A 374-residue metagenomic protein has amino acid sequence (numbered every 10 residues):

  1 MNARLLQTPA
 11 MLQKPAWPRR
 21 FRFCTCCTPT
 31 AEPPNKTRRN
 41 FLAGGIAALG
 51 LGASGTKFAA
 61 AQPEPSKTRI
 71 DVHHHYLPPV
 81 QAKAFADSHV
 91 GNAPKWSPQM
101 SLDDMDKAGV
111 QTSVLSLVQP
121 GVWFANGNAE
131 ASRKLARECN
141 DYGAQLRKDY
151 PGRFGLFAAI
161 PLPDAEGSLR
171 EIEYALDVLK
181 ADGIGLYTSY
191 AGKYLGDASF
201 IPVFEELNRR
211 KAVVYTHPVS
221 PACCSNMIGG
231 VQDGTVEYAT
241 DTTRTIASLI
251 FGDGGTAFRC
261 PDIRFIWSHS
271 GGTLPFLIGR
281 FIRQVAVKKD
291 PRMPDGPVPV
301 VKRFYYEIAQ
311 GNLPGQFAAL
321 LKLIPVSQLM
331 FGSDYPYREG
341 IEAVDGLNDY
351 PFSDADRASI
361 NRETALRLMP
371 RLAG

Functional and structural regions predicted by a protein language model:
N2-A60, S66-T68, V72, P78-T112 (+8 more regions): Mid-to-C-terminal alpha-helical segments outside catalytic/metal-binding sites
W17-C27, S66, H75-W96, W123-R133 (+2 more regions): Active-site gating loops and adjacent loop-to-helix segments of metal-dependent hydrolytic enzymes
H73-H75, H217, H269: Histidine-centered divalent metal-coordination motifs
L77-P79, G121-W123, P163-D164, G192 (+4 more regions): Active-site environment of divalent metal-dependent phosphoester hydrolases
Q111, L117-T245: Active-site gating/metal-coordination segments in enzymes
Y215, W267, G332: Generic enzyme active-site microenvironment
D253, I263-P297: Aromatic-lined glycan-binding groove of carbohydrate-active enzymes
